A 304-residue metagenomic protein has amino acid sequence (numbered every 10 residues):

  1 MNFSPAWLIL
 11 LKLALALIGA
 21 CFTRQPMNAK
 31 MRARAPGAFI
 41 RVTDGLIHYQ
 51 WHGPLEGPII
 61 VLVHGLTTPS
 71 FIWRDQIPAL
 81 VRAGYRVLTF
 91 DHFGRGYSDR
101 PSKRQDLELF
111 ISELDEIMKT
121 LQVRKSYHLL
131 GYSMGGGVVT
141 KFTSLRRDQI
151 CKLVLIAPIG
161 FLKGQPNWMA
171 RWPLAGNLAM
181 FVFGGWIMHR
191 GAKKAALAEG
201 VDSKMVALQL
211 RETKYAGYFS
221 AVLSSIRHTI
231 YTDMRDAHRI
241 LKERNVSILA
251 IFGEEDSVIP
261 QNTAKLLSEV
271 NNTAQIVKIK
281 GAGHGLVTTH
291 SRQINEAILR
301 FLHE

Functional and structural regions predicted by a protein language model:
M1-P58, R82-Y85, R235, H303-E304: Alpha/beta-hydrolase fold catalytic core
N28, P166, F181-R244: Conserved alpha/beta-hydrolase catalytic His-Asp/Glu region
T43, Q50, R82, T89-L130 (+1 more regions): Active-site loop/oxyanion-hole signature of alpha/beta-hydrolase fold enzymes
H52-Y97: Conserved HGGG/HGGXW glycine-rich cap/lid loop of the alpha/beta-hydrolase fold
S144, C151-F181: Flexible "cap/lid" loop of the alpha/beta hydrolase fold
R244, A250-F252, D256: Short beta-strand/loop motif that positions the catalytic acidic residue of the alpha/beta-hydrolase fold
E255-I259, H284-G285: Acidic catalytic loop of the alpha/beta-hydrolase fold
A282-S291, N295: Catalytic histidine-centered segment of alpha/beta-hydrolase-like enzymes
